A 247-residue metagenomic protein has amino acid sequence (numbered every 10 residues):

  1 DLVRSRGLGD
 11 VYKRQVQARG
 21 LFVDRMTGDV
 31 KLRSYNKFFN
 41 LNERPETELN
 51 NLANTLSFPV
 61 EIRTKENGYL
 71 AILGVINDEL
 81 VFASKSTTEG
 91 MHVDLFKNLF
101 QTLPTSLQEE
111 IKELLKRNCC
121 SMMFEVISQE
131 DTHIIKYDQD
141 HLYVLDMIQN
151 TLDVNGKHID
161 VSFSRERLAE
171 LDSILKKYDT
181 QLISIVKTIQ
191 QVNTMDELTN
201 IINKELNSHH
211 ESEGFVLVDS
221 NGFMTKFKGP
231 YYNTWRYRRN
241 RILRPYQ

Functional and structural regions predicted by a protein language model:
D1-L2: Short, well-ordered junction/capping motifs at the entry into regular secondary structure
S5-R6, D10-Q247: Core nucleotide-handling region used for phosphoryl-transfer chemistry
